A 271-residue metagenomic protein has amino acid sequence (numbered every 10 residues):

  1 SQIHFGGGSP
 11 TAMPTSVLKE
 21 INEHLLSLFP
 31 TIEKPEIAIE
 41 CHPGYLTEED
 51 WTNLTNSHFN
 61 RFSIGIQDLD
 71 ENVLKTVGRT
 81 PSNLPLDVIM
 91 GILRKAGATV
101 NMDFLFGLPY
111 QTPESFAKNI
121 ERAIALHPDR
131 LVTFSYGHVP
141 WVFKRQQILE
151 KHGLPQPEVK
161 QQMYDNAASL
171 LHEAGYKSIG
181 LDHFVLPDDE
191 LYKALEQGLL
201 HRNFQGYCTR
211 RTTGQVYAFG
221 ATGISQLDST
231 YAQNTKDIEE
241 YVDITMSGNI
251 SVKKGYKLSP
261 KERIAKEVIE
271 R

Functional and structural regions predicted by a protein language model:
S1-R271: C-terminal scaffold of the Radical SAM
